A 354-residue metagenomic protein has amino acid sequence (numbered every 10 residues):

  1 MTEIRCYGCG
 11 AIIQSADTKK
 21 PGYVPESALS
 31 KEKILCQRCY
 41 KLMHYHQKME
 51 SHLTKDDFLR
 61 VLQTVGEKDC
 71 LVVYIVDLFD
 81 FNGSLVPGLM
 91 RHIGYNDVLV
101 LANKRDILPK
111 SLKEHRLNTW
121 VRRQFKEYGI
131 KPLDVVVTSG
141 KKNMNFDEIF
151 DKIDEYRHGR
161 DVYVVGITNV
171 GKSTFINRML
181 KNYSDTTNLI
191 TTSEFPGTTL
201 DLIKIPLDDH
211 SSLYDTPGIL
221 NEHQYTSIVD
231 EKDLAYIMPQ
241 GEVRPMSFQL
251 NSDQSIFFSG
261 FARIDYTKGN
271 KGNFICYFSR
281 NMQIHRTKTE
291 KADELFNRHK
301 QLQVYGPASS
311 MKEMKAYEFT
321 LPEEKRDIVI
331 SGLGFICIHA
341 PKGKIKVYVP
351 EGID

Functional and structural regions predicted by a protein language model:
M1-I4, G8-V72, N96-L99, R105 (+2 more regions): Helix-rich effector regions associated with P-loop NTPase G domains
L71-Y74, Y163: Conserved beta-strand elements of the Class I
V73, L78, L85: Core catalytic machinery and nucleic-acid-binding channels of phosphodiester-processing enzymes
L78-N82, D106-P109: Short acidic, S/G/P-rich loop/turn micro-motifs used as interaction or catalytic elements
G83-V86, K110-K113, H223-T226: Conserved ATPase-coupling elements of RecA-like P-loop NTPase cores
S84-D97: Histidine-anchored nucleotide/phosphate-binding helix
L99, I107-V170, K181-T192: Canonical P-loop GTPase G-domain recognition
